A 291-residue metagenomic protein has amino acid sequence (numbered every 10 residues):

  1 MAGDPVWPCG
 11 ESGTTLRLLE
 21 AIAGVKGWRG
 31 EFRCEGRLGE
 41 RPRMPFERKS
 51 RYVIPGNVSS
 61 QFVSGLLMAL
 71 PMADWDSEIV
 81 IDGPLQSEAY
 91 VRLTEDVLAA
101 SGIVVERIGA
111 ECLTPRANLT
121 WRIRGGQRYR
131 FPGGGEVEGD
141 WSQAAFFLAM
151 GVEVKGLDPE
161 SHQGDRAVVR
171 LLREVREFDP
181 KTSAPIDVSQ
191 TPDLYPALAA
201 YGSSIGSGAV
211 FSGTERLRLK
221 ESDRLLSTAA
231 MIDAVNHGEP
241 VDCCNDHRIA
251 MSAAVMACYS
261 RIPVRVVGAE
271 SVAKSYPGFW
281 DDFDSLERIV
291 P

Functional and structural regions predicted by a protein language model:
M1-P291: Structural preference for solvent-exposed beta-strand-turn elements and adjacent flexible terminal/loop segments within
